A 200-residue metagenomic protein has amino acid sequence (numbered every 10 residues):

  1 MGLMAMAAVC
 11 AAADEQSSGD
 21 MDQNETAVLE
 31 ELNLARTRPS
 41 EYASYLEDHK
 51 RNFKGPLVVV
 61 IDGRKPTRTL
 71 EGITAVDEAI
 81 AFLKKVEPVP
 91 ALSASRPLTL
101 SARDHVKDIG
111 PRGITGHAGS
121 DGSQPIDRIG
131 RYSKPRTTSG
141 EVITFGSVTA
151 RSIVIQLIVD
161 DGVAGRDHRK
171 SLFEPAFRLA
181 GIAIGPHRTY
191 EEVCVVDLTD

Functional and structural regions predicted by a protein language model:
M1-A7: Bacterial N-terminal signal peptides
C10-A13: Boundary at the C-terminal end of the N-terminal hydrophobic targeting segment
D20-Y132, P175: Short, well-ordered surface patches within globular domains
S95-D200: A well-ordered secondary-structure block
